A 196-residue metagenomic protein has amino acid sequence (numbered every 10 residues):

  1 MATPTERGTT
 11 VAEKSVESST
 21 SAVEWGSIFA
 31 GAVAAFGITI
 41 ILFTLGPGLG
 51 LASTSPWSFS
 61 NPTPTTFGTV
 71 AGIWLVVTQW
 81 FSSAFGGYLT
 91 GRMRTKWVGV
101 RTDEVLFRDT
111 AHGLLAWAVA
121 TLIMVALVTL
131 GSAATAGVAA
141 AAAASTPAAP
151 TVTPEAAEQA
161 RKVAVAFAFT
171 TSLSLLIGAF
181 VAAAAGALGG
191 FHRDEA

Functional and structural regions predicted by a protein language model:
A2, F29-G48, T78-W80: Alpha-helical transmembrane segments of integral membrane proteins, especially early/N-terminal helices
A12-F29, V100, E104, A157-R161: Cytosolic juxtamembrane amphipathic/interface segments immediately preceding and feeding into a transmembrane helix
S18-G37, A71, R108-L122, A184: Alpha-helical transmembrane segments and their helix-start/interface "positive-inside/aromatic belt" motifs in integral
L42-W57, G131-V138: Membrane-helix interface motif
S53-G68, A148-P154: Perimembrane loop-to-helix junctions flanking transmembrane segments
T63-L75, Q79, R108, H112 (+4 more regions): Pore-lining and gate-forming transmembrane alpha-helices of multi-pass membrane transport proteins
T95, F180-A196: Juxtamembrane interface at the cytosolic side of transmembrane helices
V125-P147: Functional transmembrane-helix hotspots
